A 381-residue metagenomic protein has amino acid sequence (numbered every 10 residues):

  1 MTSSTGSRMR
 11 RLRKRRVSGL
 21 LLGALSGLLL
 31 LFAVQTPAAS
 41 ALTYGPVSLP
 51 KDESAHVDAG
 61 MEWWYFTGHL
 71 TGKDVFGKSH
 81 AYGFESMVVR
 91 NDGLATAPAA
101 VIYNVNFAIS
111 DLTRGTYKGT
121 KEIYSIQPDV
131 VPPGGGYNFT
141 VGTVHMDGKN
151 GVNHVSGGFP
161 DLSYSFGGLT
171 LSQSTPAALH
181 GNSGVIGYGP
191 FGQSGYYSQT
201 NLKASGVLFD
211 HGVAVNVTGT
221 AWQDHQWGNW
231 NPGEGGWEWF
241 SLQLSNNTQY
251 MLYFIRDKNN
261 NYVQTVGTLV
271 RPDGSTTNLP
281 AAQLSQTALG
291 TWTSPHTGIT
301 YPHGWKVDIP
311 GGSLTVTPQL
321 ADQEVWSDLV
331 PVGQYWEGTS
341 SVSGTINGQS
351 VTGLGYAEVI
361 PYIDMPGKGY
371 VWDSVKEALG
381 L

Functional and structural regions predicted by a protein language model:
M1-R15: N-terminal secretory signal peptides that target proteins for export/translocation
S18-G19: Short, hydrophobic alpha-helical membrane anchors of single-pass surface/secreted proteins
L22-A33: Bacterial N-terminal signal peptides
A33-A41: C-terminal region of N-terminal signal peptides and the immediate post-cleavage residues of exported proteins
S40-L381: Structured soluble/peripheral alpha/beta segments that form catalytic or ligand/cofactor-binding pockets
